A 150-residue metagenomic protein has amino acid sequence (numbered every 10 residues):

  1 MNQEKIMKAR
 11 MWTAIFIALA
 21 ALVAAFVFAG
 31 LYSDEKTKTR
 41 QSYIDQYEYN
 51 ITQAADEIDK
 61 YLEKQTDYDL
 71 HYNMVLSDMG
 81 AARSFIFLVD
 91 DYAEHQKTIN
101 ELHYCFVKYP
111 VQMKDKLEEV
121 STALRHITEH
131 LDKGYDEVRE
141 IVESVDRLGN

Functional and structural regions predicted by a protein language model:
M1-A20: N-terminal Sec-pathway targeting helices
M1-Q3, A29, S33, L76 (+1 more regions): Helix-centric, low-specificity signal for extended rod-like, repetitive segments
E4-K8, K36-Q41, K60, E140-E143 (+1 more regions): Polar/charged alpha-helical tracts
L22-D45: Transmembrane signal-anchor/signal-peptide helices with a preference for the extracytoplasmic
V27, E94-Q112, T128-D136: Hydrophobic transmembrane alpha-helix bundles
V27-E35, Q53, E57-K60, T122: Short, charged/polar, low-complexity loop and linker segments that flank or interrupt alpha-helical bundles
S42-F106, R125-H126: Alpha-helical segments in soluble extracytoplasmic regions
P110-N150: C-terminal amphipathic alpha-helix
